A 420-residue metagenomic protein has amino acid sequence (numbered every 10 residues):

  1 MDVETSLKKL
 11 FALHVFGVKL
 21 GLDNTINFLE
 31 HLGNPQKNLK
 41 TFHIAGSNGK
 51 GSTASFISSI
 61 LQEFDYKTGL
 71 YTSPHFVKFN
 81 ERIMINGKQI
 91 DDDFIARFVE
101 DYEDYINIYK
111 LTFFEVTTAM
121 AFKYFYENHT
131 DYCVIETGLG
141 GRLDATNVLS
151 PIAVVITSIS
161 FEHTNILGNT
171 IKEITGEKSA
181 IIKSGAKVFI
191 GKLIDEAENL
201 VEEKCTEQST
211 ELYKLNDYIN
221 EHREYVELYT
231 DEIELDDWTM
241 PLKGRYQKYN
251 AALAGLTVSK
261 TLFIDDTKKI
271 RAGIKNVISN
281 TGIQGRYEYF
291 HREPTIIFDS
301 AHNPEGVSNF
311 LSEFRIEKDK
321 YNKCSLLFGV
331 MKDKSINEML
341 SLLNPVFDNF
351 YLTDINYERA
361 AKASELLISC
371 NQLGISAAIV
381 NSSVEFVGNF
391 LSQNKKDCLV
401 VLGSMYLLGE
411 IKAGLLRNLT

Functional and structural regions predicted by a protein language model:
M1-F16: Charged, amphipathic alpha-helical linker segments immediately N-terminal to NTP-binding catalytic cores
F16, L22, I26-K37, E63-L149 (+2 more regions): ATP-dependent carboxylate-amine ligase catalytic core
N38, E127, Y132-T137, D144-V155 (+3 more regions): Nucleotide phosphate-binding/pyrophosphate-handling subdomain across enzymes that bind or process nucleotide phosphates
I44, S52-G69: A conserved segment at the C-terminal end of the G1
T117-I166, E198-D237: Extended acidic/charged loop-beta regions that coordinate divalent cations and stabilize anionic phosphate/carboxylate
I194-K204, S209-L212, H222-E224, T295-F298 (+2 more regions): C-terminal helical cap/extension that packs against the catalytic core of soluble nucleotide-cofactor enzymes
F386-L416: A glycine-rich beta-strand to alpha-helix segment that forms a phosphate/ribose-binding loop at ligand/cofactor sites
